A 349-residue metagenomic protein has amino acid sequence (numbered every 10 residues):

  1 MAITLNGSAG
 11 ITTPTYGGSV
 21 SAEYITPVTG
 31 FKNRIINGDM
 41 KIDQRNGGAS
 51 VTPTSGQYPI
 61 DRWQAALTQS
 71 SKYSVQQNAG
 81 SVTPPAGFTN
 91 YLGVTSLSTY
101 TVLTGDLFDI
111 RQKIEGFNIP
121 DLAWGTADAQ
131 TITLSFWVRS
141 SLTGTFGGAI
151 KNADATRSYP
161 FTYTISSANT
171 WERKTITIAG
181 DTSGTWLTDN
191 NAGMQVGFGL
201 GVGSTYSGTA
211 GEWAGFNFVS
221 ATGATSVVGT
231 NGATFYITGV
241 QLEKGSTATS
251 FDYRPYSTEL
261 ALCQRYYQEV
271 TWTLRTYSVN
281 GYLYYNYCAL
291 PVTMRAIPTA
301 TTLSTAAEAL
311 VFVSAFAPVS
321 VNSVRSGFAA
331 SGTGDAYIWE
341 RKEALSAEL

Functional and structural regions predicted by a protein language model:
T4, I11-G17, A22-L349: Extracellular and organelle-lumenal recognition/adhesion modules and their flexible linkers in secreted
